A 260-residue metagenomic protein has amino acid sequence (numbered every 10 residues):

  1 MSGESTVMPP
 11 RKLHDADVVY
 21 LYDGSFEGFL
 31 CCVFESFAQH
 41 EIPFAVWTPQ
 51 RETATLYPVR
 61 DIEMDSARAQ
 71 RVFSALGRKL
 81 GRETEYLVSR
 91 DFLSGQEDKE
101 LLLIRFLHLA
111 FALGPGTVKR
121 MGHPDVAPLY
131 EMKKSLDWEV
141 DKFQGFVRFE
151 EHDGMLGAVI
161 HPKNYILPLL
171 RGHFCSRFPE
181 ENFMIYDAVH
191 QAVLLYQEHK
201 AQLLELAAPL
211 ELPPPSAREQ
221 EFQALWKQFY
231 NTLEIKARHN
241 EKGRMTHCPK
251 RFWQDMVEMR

Functional and structural regions predicted by a protein language model:
S2-S66: N-terminal ordered "arm"
V18-S25, R60, P124, M155-I166 (+1 more regions): Conserved aromatic-histidine-acidic binding/catalytic patches
G28-Q39, R105-A112, G172-S176, A224-N231: Short, hydrophobic/amphipathic alpha-helical patches that form generic packing surfaces within helical domains
W47-D141: Charged, alpha-helical interface segments at or near domain boundaries
V59-V72, Q197-Q220: Short, intrinsically disordered, low-complexity segments enriched in Ser/Thr and Pro
L87-D91, A188-V189, R238-M245: Short coil/turn segments at secondary-structure boundaries
P115-L206: Internal, well-folded beta-alpha domain core
E180-N182, V193-E198, L210-R260: Long, compositionally biased intrinsically disordered terminal regions
